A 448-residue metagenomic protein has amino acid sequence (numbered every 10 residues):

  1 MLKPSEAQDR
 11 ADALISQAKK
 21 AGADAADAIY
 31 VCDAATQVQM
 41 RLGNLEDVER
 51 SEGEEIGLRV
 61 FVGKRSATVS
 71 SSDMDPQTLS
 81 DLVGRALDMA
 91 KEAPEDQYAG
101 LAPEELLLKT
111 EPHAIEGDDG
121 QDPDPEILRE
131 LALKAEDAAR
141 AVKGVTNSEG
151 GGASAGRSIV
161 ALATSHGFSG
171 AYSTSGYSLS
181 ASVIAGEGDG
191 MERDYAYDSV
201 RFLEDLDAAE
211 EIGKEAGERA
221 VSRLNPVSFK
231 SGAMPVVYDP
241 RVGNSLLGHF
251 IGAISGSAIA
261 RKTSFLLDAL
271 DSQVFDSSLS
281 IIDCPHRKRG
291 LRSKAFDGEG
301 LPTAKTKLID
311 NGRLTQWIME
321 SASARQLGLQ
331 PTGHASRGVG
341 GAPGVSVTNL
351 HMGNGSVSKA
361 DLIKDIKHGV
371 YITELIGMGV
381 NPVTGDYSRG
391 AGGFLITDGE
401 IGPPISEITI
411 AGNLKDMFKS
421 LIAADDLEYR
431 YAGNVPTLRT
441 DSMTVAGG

Functional and structural regions predicted by a protein language model:
M1-K294, G298-L301, D310-R313, D398-E400 (+3 more regions): Active-site bordering "gate/hinge" segments that shape substrate access to catalytic or cofactor-binding pockets
P112, G213, A269-G448: Dual-mode signal for accessory low-complexity, basic/Gly-rich regions
